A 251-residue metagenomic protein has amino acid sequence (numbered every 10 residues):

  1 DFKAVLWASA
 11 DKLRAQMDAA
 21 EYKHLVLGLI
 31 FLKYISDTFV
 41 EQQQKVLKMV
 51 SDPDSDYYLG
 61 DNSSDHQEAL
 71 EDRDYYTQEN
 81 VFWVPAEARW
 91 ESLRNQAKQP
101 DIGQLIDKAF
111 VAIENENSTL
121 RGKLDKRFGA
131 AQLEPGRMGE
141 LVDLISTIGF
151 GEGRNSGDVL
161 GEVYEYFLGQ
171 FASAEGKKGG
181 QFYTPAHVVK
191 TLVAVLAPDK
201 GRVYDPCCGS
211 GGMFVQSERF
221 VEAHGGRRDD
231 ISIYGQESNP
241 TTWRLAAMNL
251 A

Functional and structural regions predicted by a protein language model:
D1-L196: Non-catalytic, mostly N-terminal accessory regions of nucleic-acid modification and defense proteins
K178-A251: Conserved S-adenosyl-L-methionine
